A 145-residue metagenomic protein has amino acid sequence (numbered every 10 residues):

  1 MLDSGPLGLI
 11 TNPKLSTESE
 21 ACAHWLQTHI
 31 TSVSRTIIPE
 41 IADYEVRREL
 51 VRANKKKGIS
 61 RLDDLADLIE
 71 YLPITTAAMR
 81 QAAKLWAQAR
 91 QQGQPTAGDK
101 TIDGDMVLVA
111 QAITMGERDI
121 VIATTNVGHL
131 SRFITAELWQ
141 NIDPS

Functional and structural regions predicted by a protein language model:
M1-I38, R48-D64: Short, well-structured N-terminal submotif of metal-dependent ribonuclease cores
L7, D43-V46, M79, L130: A generic structural signal for short hydrophobic patches within well-formed alpha-helices
I38, P73, D103, T124-T125: Short beta-strand scaffold positions
L68-A97: Acidic catalytic patch
E70-T75, L138-P144: Short acidic-hydrophobic, aromatic-tinged amphipathic segments that line or gate anion-handling sites
K100-I120: Acidic, metal-associated active-site segment
L130-A136: Short loop/helix-cap segments at secondary-structure boundaries that form the rim of catalytic
